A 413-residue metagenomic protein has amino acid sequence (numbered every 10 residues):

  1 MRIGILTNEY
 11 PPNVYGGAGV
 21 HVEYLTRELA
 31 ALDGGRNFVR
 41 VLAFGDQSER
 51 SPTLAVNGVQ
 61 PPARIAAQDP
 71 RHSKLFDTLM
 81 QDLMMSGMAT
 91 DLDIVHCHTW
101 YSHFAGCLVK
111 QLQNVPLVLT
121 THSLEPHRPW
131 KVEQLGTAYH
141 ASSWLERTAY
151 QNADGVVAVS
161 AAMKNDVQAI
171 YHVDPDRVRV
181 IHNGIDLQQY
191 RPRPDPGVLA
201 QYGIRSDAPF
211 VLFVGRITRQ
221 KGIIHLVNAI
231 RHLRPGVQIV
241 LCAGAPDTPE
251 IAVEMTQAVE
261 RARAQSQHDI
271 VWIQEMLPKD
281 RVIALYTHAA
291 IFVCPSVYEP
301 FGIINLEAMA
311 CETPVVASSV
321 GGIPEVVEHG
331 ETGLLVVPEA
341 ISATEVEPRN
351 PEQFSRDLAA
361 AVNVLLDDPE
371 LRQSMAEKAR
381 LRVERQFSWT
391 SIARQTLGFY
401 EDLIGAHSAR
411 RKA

Functional and structural regions predicted by a protein language model:
M1-E49, S408-A413: N-terminal subdomain of nucleotide-sugar transferases
V20, P209, F213, T218-H232 (+1 more regions): A conserved mid-protein helix/loop that constitutes part of the nucleotide-sugar donor-binding site
P116, H127-T148: Nucleotide-sugar donor phosphate/pyrophosphate-binding loop at the beta->alpha transition of glycosyltransferases
A162, G184: Carbohydrate-associated surface elements
A252-D280: Nucleotide-activated donor-binding/catalytic signature segment of Leloir-type glycosyltransferases, i.e., the conserved
A284-A289: Short alpha-helical donor nucleotide-sugar binding micro-motif in glycosyltransferases
V297: Aromatic "clamp/platform" in nucleotide-sugar-dependent glycosyltransferases that forms part of the donor/acceptor
P314-A317, V327, L334-L335: Short hydrophobic beta-strand element within catalytic cores of glycosyltransferases and related nucleotide-activated
